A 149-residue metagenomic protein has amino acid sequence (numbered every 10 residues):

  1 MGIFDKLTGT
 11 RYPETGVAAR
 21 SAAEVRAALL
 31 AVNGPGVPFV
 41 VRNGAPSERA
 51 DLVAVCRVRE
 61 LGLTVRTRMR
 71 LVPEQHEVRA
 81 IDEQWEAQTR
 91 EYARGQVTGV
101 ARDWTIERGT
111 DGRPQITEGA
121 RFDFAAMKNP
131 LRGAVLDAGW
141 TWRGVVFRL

Functional and structural regions predicted by a protein language model:
M1-L149: A composition-biased, non-transmembrane "mature-region" signal
